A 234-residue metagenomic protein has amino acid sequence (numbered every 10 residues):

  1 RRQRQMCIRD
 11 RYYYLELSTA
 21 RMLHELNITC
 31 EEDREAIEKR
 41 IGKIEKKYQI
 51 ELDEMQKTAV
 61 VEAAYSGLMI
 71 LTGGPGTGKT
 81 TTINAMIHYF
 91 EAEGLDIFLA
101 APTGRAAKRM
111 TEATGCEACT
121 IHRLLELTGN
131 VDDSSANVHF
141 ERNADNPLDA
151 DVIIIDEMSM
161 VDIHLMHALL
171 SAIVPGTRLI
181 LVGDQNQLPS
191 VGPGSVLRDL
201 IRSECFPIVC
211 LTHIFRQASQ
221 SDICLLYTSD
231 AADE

Functional and structural regions predicted by a protein language model:
R1-S229: Conserved ATP-binding/catalytic motifs of P-loop helicase motor domains
D230-E234: A short, hydrophobic C-terminal helix/tail in secreted or cell-surface proteins
